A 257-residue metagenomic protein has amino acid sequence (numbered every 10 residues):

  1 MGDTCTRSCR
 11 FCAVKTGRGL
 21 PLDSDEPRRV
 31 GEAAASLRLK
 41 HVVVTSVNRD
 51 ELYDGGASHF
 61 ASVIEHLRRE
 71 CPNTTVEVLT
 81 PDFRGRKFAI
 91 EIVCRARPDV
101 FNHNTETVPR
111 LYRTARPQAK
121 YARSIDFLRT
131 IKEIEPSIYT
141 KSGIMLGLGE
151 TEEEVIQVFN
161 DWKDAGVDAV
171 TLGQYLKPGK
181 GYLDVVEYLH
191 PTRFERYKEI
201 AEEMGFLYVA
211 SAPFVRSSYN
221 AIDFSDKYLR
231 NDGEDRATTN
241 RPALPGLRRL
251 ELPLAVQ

Functional and structural regions predicted by a protein language model:
M1, V78, S211: Small/polar loops that bind or transfer phosphate-bearing groups
M1-R10: Cysteine-centered iron-sulfur cluster-binding motifs in ferredoxin-type domains/subunits of redox enzymes
T4-C5, R84, E150: Residues that cap or initiate secondary-structure elements
T6, V108-P109, R216: Alpha-helix N-cap/helix-start and coil->helix boundary motif
R10-V30, A34-F88, V93-F127, K141 (+2 more regions): Core AdoMet radical
R28, E32-R38, S62-T74, R95-A96 (+1 more regions): Auxiliary Fe-S-binding modules of radical SAM enzymes
